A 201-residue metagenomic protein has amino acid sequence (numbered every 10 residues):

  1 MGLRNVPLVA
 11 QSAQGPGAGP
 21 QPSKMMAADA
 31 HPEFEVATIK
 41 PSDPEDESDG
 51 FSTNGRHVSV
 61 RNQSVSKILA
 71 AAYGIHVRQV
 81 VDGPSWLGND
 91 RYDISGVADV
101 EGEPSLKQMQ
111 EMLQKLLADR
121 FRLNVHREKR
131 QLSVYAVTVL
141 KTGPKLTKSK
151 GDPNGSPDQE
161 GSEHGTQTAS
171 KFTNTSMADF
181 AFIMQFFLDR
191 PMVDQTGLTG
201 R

Functional and structural regions predicted by a protein language model:
M1-R201: Beta-strand-rich assembly/attachment modules of structural machines
